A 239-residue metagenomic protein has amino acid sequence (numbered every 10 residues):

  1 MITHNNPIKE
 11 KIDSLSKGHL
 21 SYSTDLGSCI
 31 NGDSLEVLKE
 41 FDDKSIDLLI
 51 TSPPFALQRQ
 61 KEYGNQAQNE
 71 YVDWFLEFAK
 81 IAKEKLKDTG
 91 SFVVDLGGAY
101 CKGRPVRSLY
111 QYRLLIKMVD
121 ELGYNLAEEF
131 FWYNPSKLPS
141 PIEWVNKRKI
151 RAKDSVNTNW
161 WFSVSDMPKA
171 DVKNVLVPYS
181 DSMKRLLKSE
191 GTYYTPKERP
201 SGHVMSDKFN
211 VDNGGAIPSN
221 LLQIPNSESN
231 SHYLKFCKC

Functional and structural regions predicted by a protein language model:
M1-C239: Core catalytic lobe of class I
